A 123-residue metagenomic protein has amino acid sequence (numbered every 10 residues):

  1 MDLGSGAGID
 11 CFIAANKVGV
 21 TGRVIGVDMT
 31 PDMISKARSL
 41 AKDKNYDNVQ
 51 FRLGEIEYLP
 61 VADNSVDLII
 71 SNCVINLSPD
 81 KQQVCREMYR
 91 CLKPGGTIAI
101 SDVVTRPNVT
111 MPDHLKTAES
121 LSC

Functional and structural regions predicted by a protein language model:
M1-Y58: Class I SAM-dependent methyltransferase SAM/SAH-binding core
G4, T30, L77, K81 (+1 more regions): Glycine-rich phosphate-binding loops of nucleotide-dependent enzymes
A14, C73, M88: Class I S-adenosylmethionine-dependent transferase superfamily signal
E57-L68: A short acidic, Gly/Pro-enriched loop at the edge of an enzyme's catalytic core that lines a small-molecule cofactor
D67-D80: A short SAM/SAH-binding and catalytic strip from SAM-dependent methyltransferases
Q82-T97: A short glycine-rich, Lys/Arg-flanked "PGG" loop and its adjoining helix->strand segment in the class I
I100-D102: Acidic carboxylate diad motif detector
V104-C123: Short, glycine-/aromatic-enriched active-site segment of Class I SAM-dependent methyltransferases
